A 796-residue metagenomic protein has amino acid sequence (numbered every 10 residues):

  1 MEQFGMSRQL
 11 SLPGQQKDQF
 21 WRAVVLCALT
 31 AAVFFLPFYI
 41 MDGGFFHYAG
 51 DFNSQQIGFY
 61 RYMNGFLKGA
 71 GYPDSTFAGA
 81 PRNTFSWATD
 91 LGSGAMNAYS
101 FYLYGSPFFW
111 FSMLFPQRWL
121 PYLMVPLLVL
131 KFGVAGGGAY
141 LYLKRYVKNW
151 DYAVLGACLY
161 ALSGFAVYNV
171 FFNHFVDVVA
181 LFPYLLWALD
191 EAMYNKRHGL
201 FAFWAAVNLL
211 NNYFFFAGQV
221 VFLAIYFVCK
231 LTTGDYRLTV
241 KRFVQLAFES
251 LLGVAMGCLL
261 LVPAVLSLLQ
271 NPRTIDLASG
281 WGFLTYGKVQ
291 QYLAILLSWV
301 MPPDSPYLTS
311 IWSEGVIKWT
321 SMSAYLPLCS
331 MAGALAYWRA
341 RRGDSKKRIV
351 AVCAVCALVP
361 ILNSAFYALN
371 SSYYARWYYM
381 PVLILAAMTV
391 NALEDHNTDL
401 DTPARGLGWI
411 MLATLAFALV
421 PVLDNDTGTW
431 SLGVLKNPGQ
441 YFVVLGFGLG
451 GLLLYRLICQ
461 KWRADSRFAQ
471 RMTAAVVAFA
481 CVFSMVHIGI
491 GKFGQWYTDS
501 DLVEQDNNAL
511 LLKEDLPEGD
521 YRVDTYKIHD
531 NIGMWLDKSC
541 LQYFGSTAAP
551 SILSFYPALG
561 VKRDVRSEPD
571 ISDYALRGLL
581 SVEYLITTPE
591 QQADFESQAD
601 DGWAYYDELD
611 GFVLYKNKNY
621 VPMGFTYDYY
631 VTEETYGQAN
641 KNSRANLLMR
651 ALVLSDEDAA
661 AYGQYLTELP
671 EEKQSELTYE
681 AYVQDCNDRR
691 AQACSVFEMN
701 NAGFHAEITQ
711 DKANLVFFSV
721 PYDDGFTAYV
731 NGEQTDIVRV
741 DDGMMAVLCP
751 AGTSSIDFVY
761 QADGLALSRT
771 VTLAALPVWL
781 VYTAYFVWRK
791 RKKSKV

Functional and structural regions predicted by a protein language model:
L12-Q16, L666-V796: Active-site-proximal, structured, solvent-exposed surfaces of multi-pass membrane proteins that position macromolecular
C27, L128, F132-R145, D151-T232 (+6 more regions): Membrane-embedded helix bundles of polyisoprenyl
P37-Y146, D151-P183, V207-N211, A294 (+2 more regions): Active-site lumenal/periplasmic loops and adjacent helix-entry segments of GT-C-fold, multi-pass membrane
N53-D74, P107, F243, S250-A340 (+3 more regions): Periplasmic/ER-lumenal interhelical loops and adjacent helix-loop junctions in multi-pass membrane proteins
S93, N97-F101, F479-D499, L512-L580 (+3 more regions): Extracytoplasmic/lumenal acceptor-recognition loop(s) of multi-pass membrane glycoenzymes
A135-Y142, L181-M193, V221-C229, M331-Y337 (+4 more regions): Transmembrane alpha-helical segments
K196, F215, K346-Q505, A751-V796: Contiguous transmembrane helix-bundle modules in multi-pass membrane proteins
Y236-V244, A334-A357: Membrane-interface helix-loop-helix junctions at transmembrane boundaries of multi-pass membrane enzymes, predominantly
